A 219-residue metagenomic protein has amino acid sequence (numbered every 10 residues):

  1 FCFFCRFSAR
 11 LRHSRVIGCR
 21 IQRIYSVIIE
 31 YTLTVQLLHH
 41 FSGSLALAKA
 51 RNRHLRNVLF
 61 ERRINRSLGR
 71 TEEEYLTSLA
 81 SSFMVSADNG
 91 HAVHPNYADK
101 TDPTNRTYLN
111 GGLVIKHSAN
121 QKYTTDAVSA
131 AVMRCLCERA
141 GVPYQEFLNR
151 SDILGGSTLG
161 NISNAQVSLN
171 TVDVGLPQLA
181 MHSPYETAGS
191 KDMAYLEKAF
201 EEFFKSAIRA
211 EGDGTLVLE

Functional and structural regions predicted by a protein language model:
C2-C5, C19: Cysteine-centered motifs
S8-A9: Short linear motifs in low-complexity or flexible loops
R15, R20-S26, E30-Y108, I208-G214 (+1 more regions): Acidic/histidine-rich catalytic neighborhood of metal-dependent amide-processing enzymes
R15, R23-S26, S129, L159 (+3 more regions): Catalytic-loop motifs flanking and including active-site residues across diverse enzymes
T34, L176-E219: His/Asp/Glu-rich mid-to-C-terminal helical/loop segments that flank catalytic regions of hydrolases
L55-L59, V128-V132, L154, T158 (+2 more regions): Generic recognition of stable, solvent-exposed alpha-helical segments in well-folded globular domains
F60-S67, L136, A140, A199-A207: Generic, well-ordered alpha-helical scaffold segments in large soluble proteins
G90-Y97, T101-Y185, A207, E211: Active-site-adjacent substrate-binding region of metalloamidase/peptidase-like peptide-processing proteins
